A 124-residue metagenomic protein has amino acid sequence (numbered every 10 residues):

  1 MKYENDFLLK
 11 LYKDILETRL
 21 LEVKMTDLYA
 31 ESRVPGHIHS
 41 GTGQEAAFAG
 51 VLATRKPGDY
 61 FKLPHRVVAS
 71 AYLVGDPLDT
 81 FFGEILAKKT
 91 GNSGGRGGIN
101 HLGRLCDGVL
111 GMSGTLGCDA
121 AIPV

Functional and structural regions predicted by a protein language model:
M1-L11: Charged, compositionally biased N-terminal leader segments and the immediate start of the first structured element
K2, T18-R19, V23-M25: Conserved N-terminal diphosphate/IPP-binding helix and adjacent helical/loop segment of trans-prenyltransferase domains
V23-T26, E31-V124: Cofactor-binding active-site loop characterized by glycine-rich and histidine/acidic residues
